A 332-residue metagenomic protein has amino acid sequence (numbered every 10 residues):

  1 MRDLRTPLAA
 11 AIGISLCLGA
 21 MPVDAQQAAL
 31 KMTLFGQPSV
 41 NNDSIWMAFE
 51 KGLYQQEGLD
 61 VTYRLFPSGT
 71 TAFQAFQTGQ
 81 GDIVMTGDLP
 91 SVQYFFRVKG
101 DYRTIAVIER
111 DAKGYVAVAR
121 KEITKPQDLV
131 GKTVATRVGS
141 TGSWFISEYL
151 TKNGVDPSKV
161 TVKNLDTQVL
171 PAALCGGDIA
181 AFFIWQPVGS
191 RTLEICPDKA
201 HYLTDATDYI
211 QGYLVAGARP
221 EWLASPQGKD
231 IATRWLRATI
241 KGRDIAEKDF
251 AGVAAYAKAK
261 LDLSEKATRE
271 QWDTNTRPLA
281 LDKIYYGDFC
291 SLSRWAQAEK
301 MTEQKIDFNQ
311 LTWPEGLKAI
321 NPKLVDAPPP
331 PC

Functional and structural regions predicted by a protein language model:
M1-A10: Bacterial N-terminal signal peptides that target proteins for export
A9-G19: Bacterial N-terminal signal peptides
M21-A25: Sec/Tat signal peptide C-region and signal peptidase I cleavage site
Q26-D156, T161-N164, A180-Q186, Y202-I210: Short, glycine-/small- and polar/acidic-enriched structural segments that line small-molecule recognition paths
N41, E50, G69-A72, G87-P90 (+13 more regions): Stable alpha-helical elements in mature extracytoplasmic
L89, V162-K163, Q168-A259: Pocket-lining segment of extracytoplasmic ligand-binding domains
A224-E303: Secondary-structure end/capping motifs
Q297-C332: Conserved C-terminal helix/tail region of periplasmic/extracytoplasmic solute-binding proteins
